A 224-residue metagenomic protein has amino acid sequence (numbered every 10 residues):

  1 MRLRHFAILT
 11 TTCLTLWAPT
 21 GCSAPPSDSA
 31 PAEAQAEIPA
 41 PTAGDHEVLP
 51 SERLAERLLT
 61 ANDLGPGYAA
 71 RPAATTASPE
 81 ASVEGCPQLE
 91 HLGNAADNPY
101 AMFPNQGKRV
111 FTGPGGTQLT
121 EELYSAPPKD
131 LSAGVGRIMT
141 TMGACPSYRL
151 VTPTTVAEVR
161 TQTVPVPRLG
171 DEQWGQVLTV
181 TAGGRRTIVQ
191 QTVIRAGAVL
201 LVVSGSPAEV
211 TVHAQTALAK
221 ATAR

Functional and structural regions predicted by a protein language model:
M1-C13: N-terminal export and membrane-targeting signals
W17-G21: C-terminal motif of bacterial Sec signal peptides marking the signal peptidase cleavage site
S23-N105: N-terminal "mature-domain start" segment
V48-P50, L119-A126, V203-G205: Second-shell loop/turn segments in exported
E52, E56, N62, A133-G136 (+2 more regions): Solvent-exposed, polar/charged alpha-helical surfaces in well-ordered, non-transmembrane soluble domains, broadly
L59, A69, K129, T140-G143 (+2 more regions): Sec-exported extracytoplasmic/periplasmic mature domains
Y68-V180: A small/polar (G/S/T-enriched), proline-flanked helix-loop surface module common in exported/cell-envelope proteins
A157-K220: A short, solvent-exposed beta-edge/loop patch
